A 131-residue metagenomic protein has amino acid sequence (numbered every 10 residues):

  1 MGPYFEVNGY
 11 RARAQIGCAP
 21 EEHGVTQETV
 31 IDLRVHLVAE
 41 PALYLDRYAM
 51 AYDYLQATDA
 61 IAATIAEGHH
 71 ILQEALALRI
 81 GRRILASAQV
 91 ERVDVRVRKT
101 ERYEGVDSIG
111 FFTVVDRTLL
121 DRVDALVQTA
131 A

Functional and structural regions predicted by a protein language model:
M1-A131: N-terminal, polar/charged subdomain of small-to-medium soluble alpha/beta proteins
